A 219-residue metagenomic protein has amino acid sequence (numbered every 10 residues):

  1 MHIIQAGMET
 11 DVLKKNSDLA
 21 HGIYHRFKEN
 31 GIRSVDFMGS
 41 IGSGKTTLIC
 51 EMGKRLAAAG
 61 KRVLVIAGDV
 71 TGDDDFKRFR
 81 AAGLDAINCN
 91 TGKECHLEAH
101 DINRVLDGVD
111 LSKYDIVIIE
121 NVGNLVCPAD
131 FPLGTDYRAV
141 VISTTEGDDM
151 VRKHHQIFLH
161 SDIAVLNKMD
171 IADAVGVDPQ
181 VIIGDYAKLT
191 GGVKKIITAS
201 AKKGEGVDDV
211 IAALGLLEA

Functional and structural regions predicted by a protein language model:
I3-M38, S43, T47, M52-T135 (+3 more regions): Nucleotide-state-sensitive switch-loop elements of NTP-binding domains
L13, S112-I118, D162-D170, L214-A219: Short secondary-structure transition/capping segments
F37, C89-N90, V140-S143, V165-K168: Conserved beta-strand segments of the P-loop GTPase G domain that flank and frequently precede/overlap
A57-R62, I163-A164, G192-K195: Short, surface-exposed connector motifs at secondary-structure boundaries
D69, N167, S200: Active-site glycine-centered loops adjacent to acidic/histidine catalytic or metal-binding residues that shape
P128-T135, T144-G192: Conserved C-terminal guanine-recognition region of P-loop GTPase G domains, centered on the G4
I171-A219: Canonical P-loop GTPase G-domain recognition
